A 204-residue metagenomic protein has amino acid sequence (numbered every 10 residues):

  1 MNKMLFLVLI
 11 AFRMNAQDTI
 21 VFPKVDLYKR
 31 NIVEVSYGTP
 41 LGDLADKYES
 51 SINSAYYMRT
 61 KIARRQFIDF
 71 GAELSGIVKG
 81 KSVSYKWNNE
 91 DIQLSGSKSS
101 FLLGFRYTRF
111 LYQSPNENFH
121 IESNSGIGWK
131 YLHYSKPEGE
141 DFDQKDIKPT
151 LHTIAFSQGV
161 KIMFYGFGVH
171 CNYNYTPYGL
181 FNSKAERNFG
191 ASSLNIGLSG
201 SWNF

Functional and structural regions predicted by a protein language model:
K3-R13: Sec-dependent N-terminal signal peptides
Q17-I68, L74, S199-F204: Short glycine/proline- and aromatic-enriched beta-strand/turn motifs that initiate or cap beta-hairpins
P23, G42-D46, M58-T60, D91-S97 (+4 more regions): Outer-membrane beta-barrel proteins
K29-N31, Y48-S54, S95-L103, F119-I121 (+3 more regions): Residues that define the transmembrane beta-barrel architecture of outer-membrane proteins
N31-Y37, I68-L74, L103-F105, I121-I127 (+3 more regions): Membrane-embedded beta-strand positions of outer-membrane beta-barrel proteins
L44-S50, G80-N88, H133-D143, L180-R187: Outer-membrane beta-barrel translocator domains and adjoining extracellular loop/strand segments of Gram-negative
S54-G139, W202: Gram-negative (and chloroplast) outer-membrane scaffold detector with strong preference for beta-barrel transmembrane
I77, K81, L151-F204: Predominantly the C-terminal beta-signal and adjacent terminal strand-loop region of outer-membrane beta-barrel
